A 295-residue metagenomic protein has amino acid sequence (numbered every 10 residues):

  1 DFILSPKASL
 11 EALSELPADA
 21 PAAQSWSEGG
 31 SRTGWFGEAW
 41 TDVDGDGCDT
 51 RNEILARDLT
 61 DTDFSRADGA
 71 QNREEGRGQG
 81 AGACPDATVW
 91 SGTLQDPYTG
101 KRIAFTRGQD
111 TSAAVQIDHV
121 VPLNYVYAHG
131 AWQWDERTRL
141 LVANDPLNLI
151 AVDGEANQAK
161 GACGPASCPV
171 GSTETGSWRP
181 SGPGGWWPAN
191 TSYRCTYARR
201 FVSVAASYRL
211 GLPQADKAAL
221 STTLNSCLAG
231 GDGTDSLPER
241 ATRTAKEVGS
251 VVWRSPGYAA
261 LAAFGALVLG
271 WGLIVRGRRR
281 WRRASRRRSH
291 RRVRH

Functional and structural regions predicted by a protein language model:
D1-G34, L237: N-terminal low-complexity, Pro/Thr/Ser-rich intrinsically disordered segments that act as propeptides or flexible
D1-L4, S221, S289-V293: Charge-biased, low-complexity intrinsically disordered regions
A12-D19, G29, I54-R57, V126 (+3 more regions): Residues that form generic nucleotide/phosphate-binding pockets
A22-K160: Betabetaalpha-Me/HNH-type nuclease active-site subdomain
Y98-Y258: Domain-level detector of nuclease and nuclease-like folds in predominantly extracellular/periplasmic contexts
G257-A266: Hydrophobic H-region at the start of alpha-helical membrane spans
A266-R280: Alpha-helical transmembrane segments
R280-H295: Cytoplasmic C-terminal tails of single-pass
